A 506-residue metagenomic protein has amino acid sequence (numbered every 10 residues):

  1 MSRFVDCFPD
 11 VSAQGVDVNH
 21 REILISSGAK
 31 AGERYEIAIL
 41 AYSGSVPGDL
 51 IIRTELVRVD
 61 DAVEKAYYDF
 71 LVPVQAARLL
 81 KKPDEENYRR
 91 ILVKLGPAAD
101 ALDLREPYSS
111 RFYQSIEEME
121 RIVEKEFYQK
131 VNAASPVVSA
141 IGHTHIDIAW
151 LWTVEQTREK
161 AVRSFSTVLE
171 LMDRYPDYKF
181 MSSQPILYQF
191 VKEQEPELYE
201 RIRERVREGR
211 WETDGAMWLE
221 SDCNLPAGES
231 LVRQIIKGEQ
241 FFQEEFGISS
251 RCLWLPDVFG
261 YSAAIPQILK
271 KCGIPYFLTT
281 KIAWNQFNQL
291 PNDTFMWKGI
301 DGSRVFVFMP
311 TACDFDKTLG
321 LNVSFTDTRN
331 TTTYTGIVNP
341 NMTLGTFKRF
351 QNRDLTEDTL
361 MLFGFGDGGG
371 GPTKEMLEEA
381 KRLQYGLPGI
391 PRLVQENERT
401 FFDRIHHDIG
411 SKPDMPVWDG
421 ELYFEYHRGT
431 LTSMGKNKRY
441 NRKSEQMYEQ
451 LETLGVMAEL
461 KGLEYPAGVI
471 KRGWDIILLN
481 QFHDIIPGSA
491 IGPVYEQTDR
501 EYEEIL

Functional and structural regions predicted by a protein language model:
F4-F8, Q14-L506: Catalytic-domain carbohydrate-binding cleft regions of carbohydrate-active enzymes
